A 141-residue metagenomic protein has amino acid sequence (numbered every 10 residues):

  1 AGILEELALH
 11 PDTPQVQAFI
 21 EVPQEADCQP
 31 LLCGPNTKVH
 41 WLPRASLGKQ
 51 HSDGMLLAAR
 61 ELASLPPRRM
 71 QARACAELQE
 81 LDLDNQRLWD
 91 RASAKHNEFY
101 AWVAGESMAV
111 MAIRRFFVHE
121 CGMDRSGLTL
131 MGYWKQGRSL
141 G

Functional and structural regions predicted by a protein language model:
G2-G141: Extended, composition-driven regions rather than compact fold-specific motifs
